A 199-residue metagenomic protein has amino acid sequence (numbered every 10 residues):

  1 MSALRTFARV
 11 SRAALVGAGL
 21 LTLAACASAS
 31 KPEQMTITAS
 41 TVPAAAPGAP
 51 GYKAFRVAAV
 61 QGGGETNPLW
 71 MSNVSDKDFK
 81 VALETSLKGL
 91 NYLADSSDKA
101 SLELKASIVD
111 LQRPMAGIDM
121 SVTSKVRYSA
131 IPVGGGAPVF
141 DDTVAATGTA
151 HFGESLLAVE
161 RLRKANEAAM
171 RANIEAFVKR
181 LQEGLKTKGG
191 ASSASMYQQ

Functional and structural regions predicted by a protein language model:
M1-C26: Sec-dependent bacterial lipoprotein signal peptides
S2-R9, K77-S107, K188: Short N-terminal secondary-structure initiator segments
C26-V81, Q182-Q199: A structural "domain/chain start" motif
A27-M35, L90-D142, T147-K164: Surface-exposed short loop/turn segments
V57-V60, K125-Y128, A165-A169: Short alpha-helical linear motifs
M71, S75, F79, M120 (+1 more regions): Extracytoplasmic/periplasmic, Sec-exported soluble proteins
D76, K80, E84-L87, K105 (+4 more regions): Extracytoplasmic/secreted envelope proteins and their assembly/folding machinery, especially bacterial periplasmic
S155-Q199: Compositionally biased, intrinsically disordered linkers/stalks adjacent to structured regions
